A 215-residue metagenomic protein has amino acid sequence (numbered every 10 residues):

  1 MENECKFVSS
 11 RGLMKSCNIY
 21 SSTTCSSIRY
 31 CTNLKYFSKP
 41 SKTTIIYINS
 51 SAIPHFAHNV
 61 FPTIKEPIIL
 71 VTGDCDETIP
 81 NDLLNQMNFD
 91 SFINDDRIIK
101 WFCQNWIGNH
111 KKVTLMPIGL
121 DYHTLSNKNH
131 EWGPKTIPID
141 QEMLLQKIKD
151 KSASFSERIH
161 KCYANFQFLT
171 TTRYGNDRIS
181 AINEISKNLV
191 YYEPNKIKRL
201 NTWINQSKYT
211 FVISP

Functional and structural regions predicted by a protein language model:
M1-P215: Nucleotide-sugar donor-binding catalytic core of glycosyltransferases
